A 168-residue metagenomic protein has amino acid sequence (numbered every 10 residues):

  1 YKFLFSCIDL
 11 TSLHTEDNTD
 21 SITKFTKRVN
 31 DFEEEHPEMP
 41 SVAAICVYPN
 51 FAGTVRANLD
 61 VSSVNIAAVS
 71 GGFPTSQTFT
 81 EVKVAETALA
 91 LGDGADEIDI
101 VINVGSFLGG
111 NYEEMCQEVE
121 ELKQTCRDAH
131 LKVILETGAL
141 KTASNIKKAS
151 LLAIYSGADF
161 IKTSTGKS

Functional and structural regions predicted by a protein language model:
Y1-C7, T11-P40, N50-S168: Alpha/beta enzyme core
A44-V47: Short, hydrophobic beta-strand segments that form beta-sheet elements in well-ordered domains
